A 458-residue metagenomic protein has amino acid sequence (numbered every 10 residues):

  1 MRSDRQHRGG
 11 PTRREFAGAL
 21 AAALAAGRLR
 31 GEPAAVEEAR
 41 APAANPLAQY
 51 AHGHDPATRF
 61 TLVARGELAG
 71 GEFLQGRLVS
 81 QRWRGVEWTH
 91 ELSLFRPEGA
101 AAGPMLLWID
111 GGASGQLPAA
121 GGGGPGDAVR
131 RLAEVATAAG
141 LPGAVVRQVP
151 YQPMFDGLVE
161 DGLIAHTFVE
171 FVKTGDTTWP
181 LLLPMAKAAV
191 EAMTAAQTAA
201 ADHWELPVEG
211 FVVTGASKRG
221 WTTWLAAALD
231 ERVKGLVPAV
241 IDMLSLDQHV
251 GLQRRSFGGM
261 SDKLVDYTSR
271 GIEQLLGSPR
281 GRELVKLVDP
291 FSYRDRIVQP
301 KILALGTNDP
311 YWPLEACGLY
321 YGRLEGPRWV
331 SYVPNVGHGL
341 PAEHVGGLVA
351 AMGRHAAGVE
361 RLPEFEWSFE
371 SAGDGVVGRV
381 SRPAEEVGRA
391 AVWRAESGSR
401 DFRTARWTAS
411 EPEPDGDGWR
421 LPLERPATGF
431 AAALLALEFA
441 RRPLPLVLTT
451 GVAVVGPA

Functional and structural regions predicted by a protein language model:
M1-T12, A19-A26: N-terminal secretory signal peptides
T61-E98: N-terminal cap/lid segment of alpha/beta-hydrolase-fold proteins
G103-G111: Short beta-strand element of the alpha/beta-hydrolase
Q116, G143-K187, H249-L252: Cap/lid segment of the alpha/beta-hydrolase catalytic domain
L225-Q274, S331-N335, L340-E343: Hydrolase active-site cap/lid region
R282-Y332: Serine-hydrolase catalytic core
P310, L314-S368: Catalytic cores of secreted or luminal carbohydrate-active enzymes
G353-V387, A409-G416: Surface beta-strand/loop "capping" patches
